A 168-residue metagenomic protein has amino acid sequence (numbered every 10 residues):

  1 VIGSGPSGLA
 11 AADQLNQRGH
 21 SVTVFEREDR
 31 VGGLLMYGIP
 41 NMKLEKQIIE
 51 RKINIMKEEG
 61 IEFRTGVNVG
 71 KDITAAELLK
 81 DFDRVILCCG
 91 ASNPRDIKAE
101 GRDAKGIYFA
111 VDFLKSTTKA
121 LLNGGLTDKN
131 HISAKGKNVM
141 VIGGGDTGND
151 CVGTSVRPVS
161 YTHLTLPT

Functional and structural regions predicted by a protein language model:
V1-S21, V152: N-terminal Rossmann-like FAD-binding beta1-loop-alpha1 element of flavoenzymes
G5-S7, R30, G145-T147: Residue-level detector of alpha-helix initiation sites
S21-V31: Glycine-rich FAD pyrophosphate-binding loop
L34-R84: N-terminal Rossmann-like dinucleotide/flavin-binding domain of flavoprotein oxidoreductases that bind FAD/FMN
N54-K71, P94-P158: Glycine-rich dinucleotide-binding loop and its adjacent helix/turn
R84, C88-R95: Glycine-/small-residue-rich beta->alpha transition segments that form the dinucleotide
T162-T168: Conserved small/polar residues in nucleotide/adenosyl-binding loops
